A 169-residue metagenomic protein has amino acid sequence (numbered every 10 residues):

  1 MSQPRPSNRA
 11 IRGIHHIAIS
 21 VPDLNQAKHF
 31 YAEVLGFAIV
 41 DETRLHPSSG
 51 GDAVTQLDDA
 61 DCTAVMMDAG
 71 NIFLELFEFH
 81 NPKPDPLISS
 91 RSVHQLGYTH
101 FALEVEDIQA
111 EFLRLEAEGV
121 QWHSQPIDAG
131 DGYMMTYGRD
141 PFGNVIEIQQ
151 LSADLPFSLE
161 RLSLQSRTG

Functional and structural regions predicted by a protein language model:
S2-P4, S48-A53, K83-I88, P156-F157: A short, acidic/glycine-rich surface segment
R5, R12, P22-N25, D41 (+2 more regions): Vicinal oxygen chelate
R9, Q56-D61, S92-Q95: A generic structural micro-feature
S20-N71, A117, L155: Core segments of cupin and vicinal oxygen chelate
I148-L155: Short beta->alpha transition motifs characteristic of CBS
E160-G169: Intrinsically disordered, low-complexity acidic/proline-/asparagine-rich linker or regulatory tail/stalk regions
